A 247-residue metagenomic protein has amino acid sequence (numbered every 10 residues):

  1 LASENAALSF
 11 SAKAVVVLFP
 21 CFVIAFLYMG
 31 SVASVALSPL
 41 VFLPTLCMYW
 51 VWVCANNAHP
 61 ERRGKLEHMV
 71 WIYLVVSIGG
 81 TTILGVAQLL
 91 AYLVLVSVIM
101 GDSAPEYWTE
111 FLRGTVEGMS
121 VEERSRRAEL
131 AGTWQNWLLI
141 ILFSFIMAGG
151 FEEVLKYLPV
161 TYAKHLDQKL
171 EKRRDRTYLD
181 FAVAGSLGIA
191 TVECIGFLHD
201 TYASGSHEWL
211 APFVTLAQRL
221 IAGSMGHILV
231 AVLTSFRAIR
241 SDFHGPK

Functional and structural regions predicted by a protein language model:
L1-K247: Hydrophobic alpha-helical segments at protein termini of multi-pass membrane proteins
